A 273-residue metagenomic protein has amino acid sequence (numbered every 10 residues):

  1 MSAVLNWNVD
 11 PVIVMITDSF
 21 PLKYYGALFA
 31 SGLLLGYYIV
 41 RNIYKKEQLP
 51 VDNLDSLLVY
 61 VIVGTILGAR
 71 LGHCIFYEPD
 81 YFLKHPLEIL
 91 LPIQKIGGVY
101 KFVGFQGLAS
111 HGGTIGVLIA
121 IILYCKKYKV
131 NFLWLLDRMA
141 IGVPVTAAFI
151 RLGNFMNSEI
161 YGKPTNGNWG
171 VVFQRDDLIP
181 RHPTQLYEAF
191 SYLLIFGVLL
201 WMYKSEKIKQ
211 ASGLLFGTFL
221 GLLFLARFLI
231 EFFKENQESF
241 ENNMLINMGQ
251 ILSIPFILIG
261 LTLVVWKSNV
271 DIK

Functional and structural regions predicted by a protein language model:
M1-K273: A feature for loop-to-transmembrane-helix boundaries and adjacent hydrophobic helices in multi-pass integral membrane
